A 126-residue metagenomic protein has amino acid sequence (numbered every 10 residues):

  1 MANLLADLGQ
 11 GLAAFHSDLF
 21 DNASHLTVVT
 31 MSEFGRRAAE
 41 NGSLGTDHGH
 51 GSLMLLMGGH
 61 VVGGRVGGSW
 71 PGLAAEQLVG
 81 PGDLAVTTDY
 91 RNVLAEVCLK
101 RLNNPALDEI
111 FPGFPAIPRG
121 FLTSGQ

Functional and structural regions predicted by a protein language model:
M1-Q126: Feature marks hydrolase-like catalytic cores characterized by long aromatic- and Gly/Pro-rich stretches
